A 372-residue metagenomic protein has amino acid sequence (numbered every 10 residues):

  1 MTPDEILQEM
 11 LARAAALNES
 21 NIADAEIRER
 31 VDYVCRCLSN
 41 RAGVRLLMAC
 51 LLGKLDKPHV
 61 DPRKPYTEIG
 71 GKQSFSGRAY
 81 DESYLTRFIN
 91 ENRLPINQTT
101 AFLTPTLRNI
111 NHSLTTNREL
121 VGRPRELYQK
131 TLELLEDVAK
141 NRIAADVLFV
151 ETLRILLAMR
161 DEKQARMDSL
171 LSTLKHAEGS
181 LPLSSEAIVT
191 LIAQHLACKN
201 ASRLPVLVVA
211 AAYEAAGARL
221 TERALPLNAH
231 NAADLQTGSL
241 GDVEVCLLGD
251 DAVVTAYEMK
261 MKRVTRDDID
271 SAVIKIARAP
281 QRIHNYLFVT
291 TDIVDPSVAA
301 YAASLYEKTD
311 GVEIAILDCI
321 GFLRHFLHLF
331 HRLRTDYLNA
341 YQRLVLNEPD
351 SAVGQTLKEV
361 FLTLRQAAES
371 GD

Functional and structural regions predicted by a protein language model:
D4-I188, H328-D372: Interfaces and regulatory segments of ATP-dependent nucleotide/adenylate/phosphodiester-chemistry enzymes
I22, I27-L47, Q194-K199, A272-H284 (+2 more regions): Short, surface-exposed loop and linker segments with low hydrophobicity and enrichment for Pro/Ser/Thr
L38, G43, T190-A211, N231-D234: A short, highly charged nucleic-acid-interacting micro-segment common to nuclease and nuclease-linked defense proteins
S76, A144, G179-A187, N200 (+3 more regions): Secondary-structure junction/capping motif
L157, D161, L196, E214-A218: Hydrophobic/aromatic-lined pockets within catalytic cores
L181-I192, E222-A232: Short N-terminal helix-initiation segments at or just after the protein's N-terminus
R203-L207, A212-D372: Catalytic core segments in nucleotide and nucleic-acid processing enzymes
